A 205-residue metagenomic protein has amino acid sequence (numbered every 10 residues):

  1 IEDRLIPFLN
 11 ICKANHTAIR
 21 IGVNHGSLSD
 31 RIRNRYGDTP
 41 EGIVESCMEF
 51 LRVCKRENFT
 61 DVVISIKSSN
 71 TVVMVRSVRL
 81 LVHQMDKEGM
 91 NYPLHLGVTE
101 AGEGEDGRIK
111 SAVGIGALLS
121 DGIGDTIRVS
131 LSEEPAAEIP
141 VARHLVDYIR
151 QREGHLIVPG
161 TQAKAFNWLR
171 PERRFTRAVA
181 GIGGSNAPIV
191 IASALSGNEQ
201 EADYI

Functional and structural regions predicted by a protein language model:
I1-F50, A180-G181, I189-I205: Active-site beta->alpha loop and helix N-cap motifs at the rims of alpha/beta catalytic domains
N24, R31-I182: Catalytic alpha/beta core domains of metabolic enzymes, predominantly
